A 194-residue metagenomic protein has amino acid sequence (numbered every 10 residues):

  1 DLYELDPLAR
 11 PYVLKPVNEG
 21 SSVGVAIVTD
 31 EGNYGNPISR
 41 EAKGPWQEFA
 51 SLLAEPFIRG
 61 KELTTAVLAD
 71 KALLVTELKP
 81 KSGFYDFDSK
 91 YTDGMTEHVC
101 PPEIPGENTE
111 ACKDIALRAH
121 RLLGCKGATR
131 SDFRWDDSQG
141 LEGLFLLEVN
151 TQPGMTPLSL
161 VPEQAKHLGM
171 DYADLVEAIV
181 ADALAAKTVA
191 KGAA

Functional and structural regions predicted by a protein language model:
D1-P16, G20: Rossmann-like NAD(P)H-binding beta-loop-alpha module
Y12-V13, S51-A54, T129-S131: A short linear hydrophobic-aromatic micro-motif
K15-V17, E55, N150: Short beta-strand segments
P16-G32, N36: A short, charged helix-loop
S21-V23, T96-V99, T156-V161: Short small-residue beta-strand/loop micro-motif enriched in glycine and branched aliphatics
T29-D114, G140-F145: Phosphate-binding site of ATP-dependent enzymes
P105-A194: ATP-dependent carboxylate activation and anion-phosphoryl transfer catalytic cores that bind Mg-ATP to form
